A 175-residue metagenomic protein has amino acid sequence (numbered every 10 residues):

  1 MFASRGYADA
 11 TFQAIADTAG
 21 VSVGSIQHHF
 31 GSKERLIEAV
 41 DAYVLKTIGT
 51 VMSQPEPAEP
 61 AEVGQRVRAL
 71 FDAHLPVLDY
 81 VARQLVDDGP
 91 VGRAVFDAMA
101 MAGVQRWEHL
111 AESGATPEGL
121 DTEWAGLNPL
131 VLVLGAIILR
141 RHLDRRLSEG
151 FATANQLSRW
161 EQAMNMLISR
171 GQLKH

Functional and structural regions predicted by a protein language model:
M1-R35, A39: Helix-turn-helix
T18, H29, K46-T47, S113: Residue cluster at the C-terminal edge of the helix-turn-helix DNA-binding motif
T18, R83-D87, A98-M99, N128 (+1 more regions): Short acidic/histidine-centered micro-motifs embedded in hydrophobic/aromatic stretches that mark compact functional
A39, G49-V81, T122-G126: Hydrophobic alpha-helical connector segments
I48-S53, G89-A115, L120-W124: Amphipathic alpha-helical packing segments from all-alpha helical-bundle domains
A69, Q105-S113, I138-H175: C-terminal peripheral helix-coil segments that are non-catalytic and often amphipathic
D72-D97, R140-R146: Amphipathic alpha-helical segments used for helix-helix packing
